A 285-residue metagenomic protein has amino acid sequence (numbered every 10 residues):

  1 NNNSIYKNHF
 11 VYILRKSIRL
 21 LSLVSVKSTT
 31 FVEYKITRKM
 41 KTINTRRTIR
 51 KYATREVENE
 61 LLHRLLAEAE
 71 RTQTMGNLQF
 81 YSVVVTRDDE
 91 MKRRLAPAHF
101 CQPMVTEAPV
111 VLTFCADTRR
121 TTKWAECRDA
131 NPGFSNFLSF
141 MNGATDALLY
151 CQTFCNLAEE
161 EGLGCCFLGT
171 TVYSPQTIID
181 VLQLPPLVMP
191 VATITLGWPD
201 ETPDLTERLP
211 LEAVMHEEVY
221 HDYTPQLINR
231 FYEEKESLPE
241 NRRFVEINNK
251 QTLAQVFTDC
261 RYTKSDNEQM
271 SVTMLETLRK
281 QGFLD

Functional and structural regions predicted by a protein language model:
N1-R38: N-terminal amphipathic/basic-hydrophobic helices that include classical n-h-c signal peptides and signal-anchor
S22, T30, Y34-D285: Acidic, surface-exposed loops and disordered segments
